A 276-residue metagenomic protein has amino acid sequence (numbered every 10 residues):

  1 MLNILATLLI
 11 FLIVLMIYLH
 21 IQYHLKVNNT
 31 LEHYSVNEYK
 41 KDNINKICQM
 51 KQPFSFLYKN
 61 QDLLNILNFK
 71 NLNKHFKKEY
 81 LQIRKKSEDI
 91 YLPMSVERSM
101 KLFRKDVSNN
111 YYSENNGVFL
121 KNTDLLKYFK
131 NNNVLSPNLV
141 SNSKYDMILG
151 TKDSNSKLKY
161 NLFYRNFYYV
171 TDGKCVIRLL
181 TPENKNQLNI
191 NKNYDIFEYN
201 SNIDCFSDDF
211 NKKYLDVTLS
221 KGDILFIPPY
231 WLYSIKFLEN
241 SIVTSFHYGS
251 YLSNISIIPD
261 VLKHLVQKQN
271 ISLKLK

Functional and structural regions predicted by a protein language model:
M1-I224, L232-K276: N-terminal accessory scaffold of Fe(II)-dependent oxygenases
